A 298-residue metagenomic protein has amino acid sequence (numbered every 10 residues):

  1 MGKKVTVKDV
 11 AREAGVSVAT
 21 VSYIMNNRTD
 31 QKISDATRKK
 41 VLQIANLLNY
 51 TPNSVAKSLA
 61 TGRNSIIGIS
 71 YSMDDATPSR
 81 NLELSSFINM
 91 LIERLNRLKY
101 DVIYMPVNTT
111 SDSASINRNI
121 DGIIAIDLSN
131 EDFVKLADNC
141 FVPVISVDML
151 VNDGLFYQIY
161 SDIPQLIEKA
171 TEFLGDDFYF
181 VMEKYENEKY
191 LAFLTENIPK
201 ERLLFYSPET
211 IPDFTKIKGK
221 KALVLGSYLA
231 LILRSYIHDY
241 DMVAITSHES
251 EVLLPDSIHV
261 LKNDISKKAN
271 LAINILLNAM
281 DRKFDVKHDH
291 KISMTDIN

Functional and structural regions predicted by a protein language model:
M1-G62: N-terminal helix-turn-helix DNA-binding module of bacterial transcription factors
S22, L59-T77, D177-E183: Short beta-strand segments enriched in small/hydrophobic residues
S72-E168: Alpha-helical recognition/docking segments in bacterial nutrient-uptake and carbohydrate-utilization systems
K99-D112, N197-K218: A short, well-structured beta->alpha microelement
I120-I126, F178-K184, K218-Y228, D241-T246: Periplasmic-binding protein-like
L155-M182, V252, K262-R282: Hydrophobic alpha-helical segments within soluble ligand-binding/sensing domains
E168-L203, D285-N298: An alpha-beta-alpha
R234-N298: Flexible loop/turn connectors
